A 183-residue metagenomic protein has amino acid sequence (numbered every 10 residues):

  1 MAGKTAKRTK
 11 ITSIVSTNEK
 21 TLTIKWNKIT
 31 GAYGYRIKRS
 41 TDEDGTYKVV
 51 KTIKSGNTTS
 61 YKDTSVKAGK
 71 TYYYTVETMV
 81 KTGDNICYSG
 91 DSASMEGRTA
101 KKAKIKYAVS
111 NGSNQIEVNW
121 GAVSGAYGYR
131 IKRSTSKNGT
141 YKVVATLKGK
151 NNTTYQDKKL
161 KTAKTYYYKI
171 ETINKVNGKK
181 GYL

Functional and structural regions predicted by a protein language model:
M1-G31, A68, N85-G125, T162 (+1 more regions): Pro/Thr/Ser/Gly-rich low-complexity, intrinsically disordered linker/stalk tracts
K7-R8, T12-V15, A32, D44 (+9 more regions): Intrinsically disordered, low-complexity repeat segments enriched in small/polar residues
S13, Y33-Y35, Y47, Y61 (+7 more regions): Tyrosine-centered aromatic motifs in long, intrinsically disordered, low-complexity repeat arrays
N18, T41-E43, K62, V76 (+6 more regions): Intrinsic disorder/low-complexity signal
W26, A32, R36-R39, V76-T78 (+3 more regions): Gram-positive cell-envelope targeting signals
R36-K67, R130-T162, K175-N177: Recognizes extended acidic, P/S/T-rich segments that occur within or adjacent to Ig-like beta-sandwich modules
D63-I86, D157-K180: Beta-strand-rich modules
